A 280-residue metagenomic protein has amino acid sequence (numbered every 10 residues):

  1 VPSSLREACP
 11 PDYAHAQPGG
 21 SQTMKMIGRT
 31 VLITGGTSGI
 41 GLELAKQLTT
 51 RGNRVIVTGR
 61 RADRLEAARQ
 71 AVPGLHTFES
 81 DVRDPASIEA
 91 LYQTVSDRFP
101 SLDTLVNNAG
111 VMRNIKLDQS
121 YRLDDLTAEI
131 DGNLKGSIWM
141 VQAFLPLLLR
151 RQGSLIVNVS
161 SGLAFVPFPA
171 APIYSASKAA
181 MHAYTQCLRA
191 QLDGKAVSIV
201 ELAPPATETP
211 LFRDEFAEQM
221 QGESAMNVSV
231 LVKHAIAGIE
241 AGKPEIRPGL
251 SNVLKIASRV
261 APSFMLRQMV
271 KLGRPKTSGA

Functional and structural regions predicted by a protein language model:
T30, T37-S38: Conserved glycine-rich cofactor-binding loop
R51-A67: Conserved glycine-rich Rossmann-like NAD(P)H-binding loop of the short-chain dehydrogenase/reductase
S80-L91, L123: The beta1-alpha1 cofactor-binding region of Rossmann-like NAD(H)/NADP(H)-dependent oxidoreductases
E89, M112-T127, A170: Conserved mid-core segment of classical short-chain dehydrogenase/reductases
V141, S177: Active-site helix of classical SDR
S161: Residue(s) in the substrate-gating loop at a strand-loop-helix junction that position the organic substrate next
E201, A217-K255: C-terminal helical subdomain
